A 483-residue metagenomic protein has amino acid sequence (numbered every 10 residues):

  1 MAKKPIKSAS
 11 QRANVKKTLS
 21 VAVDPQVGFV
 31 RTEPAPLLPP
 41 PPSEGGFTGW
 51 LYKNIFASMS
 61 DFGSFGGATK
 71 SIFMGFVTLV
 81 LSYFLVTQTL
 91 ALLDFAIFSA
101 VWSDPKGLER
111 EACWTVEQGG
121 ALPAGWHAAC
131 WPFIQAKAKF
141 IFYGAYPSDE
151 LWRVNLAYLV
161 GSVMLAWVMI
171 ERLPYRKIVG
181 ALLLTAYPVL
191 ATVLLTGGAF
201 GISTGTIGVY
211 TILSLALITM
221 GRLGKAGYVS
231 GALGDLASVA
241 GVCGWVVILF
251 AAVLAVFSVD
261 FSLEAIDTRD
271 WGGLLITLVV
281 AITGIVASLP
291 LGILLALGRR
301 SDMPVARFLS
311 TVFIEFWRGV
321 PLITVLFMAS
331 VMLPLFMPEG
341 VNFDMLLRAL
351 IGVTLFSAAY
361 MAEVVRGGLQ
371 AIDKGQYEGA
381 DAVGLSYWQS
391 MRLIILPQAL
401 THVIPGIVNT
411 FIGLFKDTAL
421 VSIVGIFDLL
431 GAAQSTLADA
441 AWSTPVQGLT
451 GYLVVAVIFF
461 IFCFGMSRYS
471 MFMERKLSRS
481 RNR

Functional and structural regions predicted by a protein language model:
M1-N14: N-terminal acidic, proline/glycine-rich, low-complexity intrinsically disordered segments
N14-R483: Transmembrane alpha-helices and adjacent helix-loop boundaries
